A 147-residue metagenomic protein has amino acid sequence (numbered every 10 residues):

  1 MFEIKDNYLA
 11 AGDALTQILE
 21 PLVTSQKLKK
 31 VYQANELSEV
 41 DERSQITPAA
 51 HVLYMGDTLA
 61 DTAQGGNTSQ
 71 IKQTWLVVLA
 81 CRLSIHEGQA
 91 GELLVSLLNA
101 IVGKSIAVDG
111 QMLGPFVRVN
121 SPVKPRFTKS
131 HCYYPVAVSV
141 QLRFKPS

Functional and structural regions predicted by a protein language model:
M1-R43, T47, L53-S147: Charged, amphipathic alpha-helical segments and their flanking helix caps
